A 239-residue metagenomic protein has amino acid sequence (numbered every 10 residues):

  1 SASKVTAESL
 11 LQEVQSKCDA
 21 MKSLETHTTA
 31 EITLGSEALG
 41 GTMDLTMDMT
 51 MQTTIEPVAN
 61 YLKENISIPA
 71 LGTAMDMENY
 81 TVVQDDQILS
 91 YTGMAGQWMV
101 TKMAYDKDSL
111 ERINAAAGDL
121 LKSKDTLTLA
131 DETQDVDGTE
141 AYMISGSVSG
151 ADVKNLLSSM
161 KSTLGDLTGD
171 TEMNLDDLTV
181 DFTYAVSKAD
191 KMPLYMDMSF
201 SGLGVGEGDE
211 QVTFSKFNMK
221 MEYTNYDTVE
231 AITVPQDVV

Functional and structural regions predicted by a protein language model:
S1-V239: Subset-of-secretome marker
